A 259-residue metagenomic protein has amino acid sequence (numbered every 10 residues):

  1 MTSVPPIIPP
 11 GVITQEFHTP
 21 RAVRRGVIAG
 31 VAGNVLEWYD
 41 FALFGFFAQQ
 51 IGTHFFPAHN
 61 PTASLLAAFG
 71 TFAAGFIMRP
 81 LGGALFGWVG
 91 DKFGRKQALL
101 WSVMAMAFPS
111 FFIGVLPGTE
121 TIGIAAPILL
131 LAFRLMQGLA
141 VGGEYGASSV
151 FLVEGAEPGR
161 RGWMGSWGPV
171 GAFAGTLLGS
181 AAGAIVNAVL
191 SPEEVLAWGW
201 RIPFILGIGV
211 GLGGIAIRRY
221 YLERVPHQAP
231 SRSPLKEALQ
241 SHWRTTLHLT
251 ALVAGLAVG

Functional and structural regions predicted by a protein language model:
M1-Q49: Cytosolic juxtamembrane N-terminal segment immediately preceding the first transmembrane helix of multi-pass
F46, Q50, F111-V115, F173-L190: A gly/Pro-rich, aromatic-decorated transmembrane alpha-helix motif that marks the paired, flexible gating helices
A48-L81, L99, I122-I128: Extracellular/periplasmic helix-loop-helix junction of adjacent transmembrane segments in MFS-like secondary
P57, M104-G123: C-terminal ends and interior cores of transmembrane alpha-helices in multi-pass membrane transporters/permeases
L116, I122-G142: Hydrophobic core of transmembrane alpha-helices in multi-pass small-molecule transporters, especially MFS/SLC-type
A140, G162-N187, G209-G211: Glycine-rich segments within core transmembrane alpha-helices of 12-TM secondary carriers
A184, A188, I208-H227: C-terminal membrane-cytosol helix-exit motif in multi-pass small-molecule transporters
